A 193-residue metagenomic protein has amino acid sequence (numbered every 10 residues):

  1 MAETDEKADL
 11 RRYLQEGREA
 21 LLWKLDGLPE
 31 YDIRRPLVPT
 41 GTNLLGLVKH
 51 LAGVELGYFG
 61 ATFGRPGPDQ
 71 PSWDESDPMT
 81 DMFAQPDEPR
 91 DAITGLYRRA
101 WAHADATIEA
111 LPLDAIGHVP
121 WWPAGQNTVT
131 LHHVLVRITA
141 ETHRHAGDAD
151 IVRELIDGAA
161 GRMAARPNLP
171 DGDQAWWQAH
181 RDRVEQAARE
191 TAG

Functional and structural regions predicted by a protein language model:
M1-E6: Short, contiguous pre-domain boundary segments
K7, R11-L25, E30-M79, P120-G193: Short, contiguous alpha-helical
P29, E88-I93, P112-L113, V129-T130: General structural signal for secondary-structure boundaries
I33, F83, I116: Short clusters of hydrophobic/aromatic residues that line enzyme substrate/ligand-binding pockets
G67-D105: Helix-adjacent hinge/juxtasegments
G95-W121: Internal catalytic-core helix/loop-beta-alpha segment that presents or stabilizes conserved functional determinants
